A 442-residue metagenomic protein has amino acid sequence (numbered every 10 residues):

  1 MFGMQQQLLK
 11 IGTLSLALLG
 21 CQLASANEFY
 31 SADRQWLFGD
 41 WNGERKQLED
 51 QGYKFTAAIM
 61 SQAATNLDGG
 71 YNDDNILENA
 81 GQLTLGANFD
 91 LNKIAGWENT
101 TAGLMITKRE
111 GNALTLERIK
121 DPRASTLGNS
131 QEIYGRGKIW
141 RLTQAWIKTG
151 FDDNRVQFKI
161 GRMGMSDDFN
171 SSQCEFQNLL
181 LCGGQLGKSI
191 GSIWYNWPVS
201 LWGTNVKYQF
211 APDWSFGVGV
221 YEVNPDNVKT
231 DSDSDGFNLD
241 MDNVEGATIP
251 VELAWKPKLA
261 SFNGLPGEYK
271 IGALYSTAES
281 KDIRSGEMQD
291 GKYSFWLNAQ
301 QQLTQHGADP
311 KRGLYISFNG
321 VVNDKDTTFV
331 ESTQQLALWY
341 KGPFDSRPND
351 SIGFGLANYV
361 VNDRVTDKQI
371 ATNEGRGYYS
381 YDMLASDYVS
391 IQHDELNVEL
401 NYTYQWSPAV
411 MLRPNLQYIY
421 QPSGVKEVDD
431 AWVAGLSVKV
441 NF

Functional and structural regions predicted by a protein language model:
N27-A32, F38-F55, D90-A102, D152-R155 (+5 more regions): Short loop/turn motifs that connect adjacent beta-strands in outer-membrane beta-barrel proteins
K46, S61, F89-K93, K148-F151 (+8 more regions): Residue-level signature of outer-membrane beta-barrel architecture
F55-A63, A102-K108, F158-R162, V218-E222 (+6 more regions): Transmembrane beta-barrel strands of outer-membrane/channel proteins
A80-D226, T328-S332, G342-I370: Outer membrane beta-barrel
L85, A145, T204, V251-L253 (+6 more regions): Membrane-embedded beta-strands of outer-membrane beta-barrel proteins, especially the hydrophobic/small aromatic
G187-H306, P310-D324, F329, Y340: Signature for the C-terminal beta-barrel architecture of outer-membrane proteins
K229-D231, D235-N243, V251-W255, G272-Q289 (+4 more regions): Outer membrane beta-barrel transmembrane domains
D430-F442: Outer-membrane beta-barrel "beta-signal"
